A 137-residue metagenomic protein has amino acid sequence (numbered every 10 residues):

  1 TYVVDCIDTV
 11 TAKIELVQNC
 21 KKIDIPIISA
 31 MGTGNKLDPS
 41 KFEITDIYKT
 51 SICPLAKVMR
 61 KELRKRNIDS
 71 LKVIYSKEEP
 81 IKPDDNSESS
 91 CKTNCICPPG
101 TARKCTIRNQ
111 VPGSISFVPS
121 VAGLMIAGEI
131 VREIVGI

Functional and structural regions predicted by a protein language model:
T1-A30, V58: Glycine-rich phosphate-binding loop
A12, I27, L37, K41-I44 (+1 more regions): Glycine-rich phosphate/adenylate-binding loop
T33-N35: Short, acidic/turn-prone active-site loops that include or flank metal/cofactor- and phosphate-binding residues
